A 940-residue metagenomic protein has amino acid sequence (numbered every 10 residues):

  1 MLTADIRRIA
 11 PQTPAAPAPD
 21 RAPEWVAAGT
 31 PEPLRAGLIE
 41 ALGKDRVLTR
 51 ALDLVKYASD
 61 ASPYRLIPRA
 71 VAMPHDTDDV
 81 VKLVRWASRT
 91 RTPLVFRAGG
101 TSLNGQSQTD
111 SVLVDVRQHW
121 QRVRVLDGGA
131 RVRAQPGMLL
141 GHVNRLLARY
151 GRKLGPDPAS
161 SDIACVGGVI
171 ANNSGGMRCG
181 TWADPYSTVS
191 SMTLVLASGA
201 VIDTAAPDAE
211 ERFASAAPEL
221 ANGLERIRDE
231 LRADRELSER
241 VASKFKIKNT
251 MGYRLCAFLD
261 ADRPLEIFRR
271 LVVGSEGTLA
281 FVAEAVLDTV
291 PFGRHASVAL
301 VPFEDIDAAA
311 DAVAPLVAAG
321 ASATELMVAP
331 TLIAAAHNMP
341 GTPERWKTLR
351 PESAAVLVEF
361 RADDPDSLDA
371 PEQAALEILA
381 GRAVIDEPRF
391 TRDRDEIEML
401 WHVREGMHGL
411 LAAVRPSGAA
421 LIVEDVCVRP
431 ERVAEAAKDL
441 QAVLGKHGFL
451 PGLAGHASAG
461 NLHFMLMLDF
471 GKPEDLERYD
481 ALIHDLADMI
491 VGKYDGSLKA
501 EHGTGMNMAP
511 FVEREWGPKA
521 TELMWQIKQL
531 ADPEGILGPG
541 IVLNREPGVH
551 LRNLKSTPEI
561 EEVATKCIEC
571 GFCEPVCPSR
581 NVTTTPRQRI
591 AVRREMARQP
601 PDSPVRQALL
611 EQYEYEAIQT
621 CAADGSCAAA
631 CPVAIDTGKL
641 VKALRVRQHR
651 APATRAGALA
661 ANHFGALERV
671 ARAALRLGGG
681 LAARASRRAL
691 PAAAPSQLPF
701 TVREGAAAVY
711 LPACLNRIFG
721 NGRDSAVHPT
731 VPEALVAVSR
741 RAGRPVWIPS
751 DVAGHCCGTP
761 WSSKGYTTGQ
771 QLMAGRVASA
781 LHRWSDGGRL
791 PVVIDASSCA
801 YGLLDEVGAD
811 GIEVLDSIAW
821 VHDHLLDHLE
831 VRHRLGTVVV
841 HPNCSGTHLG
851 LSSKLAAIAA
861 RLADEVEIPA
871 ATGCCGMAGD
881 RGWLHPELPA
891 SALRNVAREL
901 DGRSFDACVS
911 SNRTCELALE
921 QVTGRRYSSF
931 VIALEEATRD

Functional and structural regions predicted by a protein language model:
M1-R85, R89, T101-A130, P207 (+5 more regions): N-terminal flexible segment immediately upstream of the FAD-binding catalytic core in FAD-dependent oxidoreductases
L38, S62-L94, V112, V116-A159 (+5 more regions): N-terminal glycine-rich flavin-associated loop
L48-Y57, A257-L265, R269-A481, M489 (+2 more regions): C-terminal substrate-recognition/cap domain of FAD-linked oxidoreductases
V166-A261, L265-A336, R350-V356, R580-D602 (+1 more regions): Mobile "lid/hinge" segments at catalytic clefts and subdomain interfaces of large enzymes
V512-R514, V549-E569, P600-A623: Ferredoxin-like iron-sulfur electron-transfer modules
D532, T637-D940: Iron-sulfur cluster-binding electron-transfer modules in prokaryotic oxidoreductases
G535-I541, F572-E595, T620-R647, G802 (+2 more regions): Iron-sulfur cluster-binding cysteine motifs and their immediate structural context in ferredoxin-like electron-transfer
L543, V549, R580-E616, A634-L659 (+1 more regions): Non-heme iron-sulfur electron-transfer modules
